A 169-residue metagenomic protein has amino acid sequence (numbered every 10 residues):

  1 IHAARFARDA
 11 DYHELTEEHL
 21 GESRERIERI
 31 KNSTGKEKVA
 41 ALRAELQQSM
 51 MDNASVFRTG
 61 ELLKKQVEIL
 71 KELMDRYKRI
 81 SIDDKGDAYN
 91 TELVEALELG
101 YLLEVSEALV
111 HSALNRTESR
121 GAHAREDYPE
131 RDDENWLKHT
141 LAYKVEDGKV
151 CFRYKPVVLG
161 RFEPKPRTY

Functional and structural regions predicted by a protein language model:
I1-Y169: Glycine- and aromatic-enriched mobile tails/lids
